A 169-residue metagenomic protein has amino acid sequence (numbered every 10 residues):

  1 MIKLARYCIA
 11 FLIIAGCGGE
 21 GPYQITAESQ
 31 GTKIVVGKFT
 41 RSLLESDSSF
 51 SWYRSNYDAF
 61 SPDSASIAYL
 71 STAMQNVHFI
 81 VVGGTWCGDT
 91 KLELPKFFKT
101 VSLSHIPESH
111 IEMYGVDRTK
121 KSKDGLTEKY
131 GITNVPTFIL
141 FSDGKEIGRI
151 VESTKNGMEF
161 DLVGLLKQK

Functional and structural regions predicted by a protein language model:
I2-A10: Sec-dependent signal peptide recognition, specifically the positively charged N-region followed immediately by
I13-G16: C-terminal motif of bacterial Sec signal peptides marking the signal peptidase cleavage site
G18-S64, A68-A73, V163-L165, K169: Non-globular targeting/processing and membrane-anchoring segments
F79-T85, E108-S122: Thiol-based oxidoreductase modules, predominantly thioredoxin-like and allied folds used for disulfide exchange
T85-E93: Conserved redox-active cysteine motifs that mediate thiol-disulfide chemistry, especially di-cysteine Cys-X(1-2)-Cys
M113-N134, L165-L166: Thioredoxin-like thiol-disulfide oxidoreductase module
N134, L140-K169: Non-catalytic, surface beta->alpha helical segment in thiol-disulfide oxidoreductase systems
